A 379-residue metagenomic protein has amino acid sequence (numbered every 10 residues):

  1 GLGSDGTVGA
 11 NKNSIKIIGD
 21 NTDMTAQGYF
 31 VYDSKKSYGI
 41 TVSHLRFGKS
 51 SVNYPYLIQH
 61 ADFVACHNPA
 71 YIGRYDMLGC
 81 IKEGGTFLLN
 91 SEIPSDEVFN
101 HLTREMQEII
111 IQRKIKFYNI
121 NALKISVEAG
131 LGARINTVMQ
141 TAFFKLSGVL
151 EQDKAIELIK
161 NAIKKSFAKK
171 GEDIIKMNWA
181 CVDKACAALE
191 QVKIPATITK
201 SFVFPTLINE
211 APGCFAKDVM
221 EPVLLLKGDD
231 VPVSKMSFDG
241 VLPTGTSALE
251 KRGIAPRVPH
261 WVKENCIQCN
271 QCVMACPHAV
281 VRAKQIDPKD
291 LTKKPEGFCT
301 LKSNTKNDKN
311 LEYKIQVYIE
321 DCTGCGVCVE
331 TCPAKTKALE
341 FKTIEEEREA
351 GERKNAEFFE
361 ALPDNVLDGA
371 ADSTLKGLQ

Functional and structural regions predicted by a protein language model:
G1-G3, T7-E221, L291-E296, G351-A356 (+1 more regions): Active-site cofactor/cluster-binding pocket
A155, I159, A168-Q316, D321 (+1 more regions): Ferredoxin-type iron-sulfur electron-transfer modules and their immediate structural context
G326: Catalytic nucleotidyl-transfer cores of nucleotide-processing enzymes
